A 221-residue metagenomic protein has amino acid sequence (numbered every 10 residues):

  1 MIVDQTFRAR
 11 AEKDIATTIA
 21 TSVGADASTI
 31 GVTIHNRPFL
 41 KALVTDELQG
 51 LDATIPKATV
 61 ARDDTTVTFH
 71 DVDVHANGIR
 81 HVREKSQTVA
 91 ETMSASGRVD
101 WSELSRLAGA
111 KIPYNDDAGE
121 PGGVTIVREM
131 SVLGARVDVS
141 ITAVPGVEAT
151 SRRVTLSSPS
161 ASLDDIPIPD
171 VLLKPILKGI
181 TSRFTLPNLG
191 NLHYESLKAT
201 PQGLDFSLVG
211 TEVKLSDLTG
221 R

Functional and structural regions predicted by a protein language model:
M1-P38, V44, S216-R221: Hydrophobic membrane-targeting and insertion signals
M1-Q5, L51, F206, V213: Hydrophobic alpha-helical membrane segments, chiefly transmembrane helices and signal peptide h-regions, characterized
F7-A11, S96, I168-L172, I176: Short amphipathic alpha-helical segments
D26-R106, A110-S131: N-terminal beta-strand/beta-hairpin edge segment
H70-V72, H81-E84, M93, G109-V171 (+2 more regions): Hydrophobic membrane/lipid-contacting segments
I166-R221: Extracytoplasmic/luminal low-complexity segments enriched in Pro/Gly and acidic/polar residues that act as flexible
